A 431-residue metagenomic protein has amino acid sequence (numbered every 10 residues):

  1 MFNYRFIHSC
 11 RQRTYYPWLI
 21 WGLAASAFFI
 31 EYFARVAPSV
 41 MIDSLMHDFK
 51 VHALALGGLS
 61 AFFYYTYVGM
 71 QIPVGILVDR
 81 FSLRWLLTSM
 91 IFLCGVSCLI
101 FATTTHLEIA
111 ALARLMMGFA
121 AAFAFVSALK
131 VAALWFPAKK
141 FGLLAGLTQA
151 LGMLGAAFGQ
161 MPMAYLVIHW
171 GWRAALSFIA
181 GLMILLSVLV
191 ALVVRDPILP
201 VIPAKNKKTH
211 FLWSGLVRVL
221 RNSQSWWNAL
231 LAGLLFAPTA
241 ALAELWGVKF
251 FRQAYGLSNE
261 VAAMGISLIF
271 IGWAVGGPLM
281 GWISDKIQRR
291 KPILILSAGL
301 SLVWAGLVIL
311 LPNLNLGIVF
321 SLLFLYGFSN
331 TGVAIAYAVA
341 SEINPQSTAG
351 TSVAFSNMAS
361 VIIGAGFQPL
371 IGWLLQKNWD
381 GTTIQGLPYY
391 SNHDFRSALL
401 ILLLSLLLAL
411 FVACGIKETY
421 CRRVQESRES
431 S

Functional and structural regions predicted by a protein language model:
P38-V40, N222-M280, G364-G372: Extracytoplasmic gate region of multi-pass secondary transporters
K50, S82, T103-I109, P137 (+3 more regions): Helix-breaking motifs and short loop linkers at transmembrane-helix boundaries and internal kinks in secondary membrane
G69-E108: Conserved MFS/SLC helix-loop-helix module at the cytosolic interface between two early adjacent transmembrane helices
R80-I91, D285-A298: Cytoplasmic membrane-interface "Motif A"-like loop-to-helix N-cap segments of 12-TM Major Facilitator Superfamily
F92-T105, G299-N313: C-terminal ends and interior cores of transmembrane alpha-helices in multi-pass membrane transporters/permeases
A113-G152: Cytoplasmic helix-loop-helix junction between adjacent transmembrane helices in 12-TM secondary transporters
L147-I198: Helix-loop-helix hairpin linking two adjacent transmembrane segments in secondary transporters
L192-V217, C421-S430: Flexible cytoplasmic inter-helical loops of multi-pass small-molecule transporters
